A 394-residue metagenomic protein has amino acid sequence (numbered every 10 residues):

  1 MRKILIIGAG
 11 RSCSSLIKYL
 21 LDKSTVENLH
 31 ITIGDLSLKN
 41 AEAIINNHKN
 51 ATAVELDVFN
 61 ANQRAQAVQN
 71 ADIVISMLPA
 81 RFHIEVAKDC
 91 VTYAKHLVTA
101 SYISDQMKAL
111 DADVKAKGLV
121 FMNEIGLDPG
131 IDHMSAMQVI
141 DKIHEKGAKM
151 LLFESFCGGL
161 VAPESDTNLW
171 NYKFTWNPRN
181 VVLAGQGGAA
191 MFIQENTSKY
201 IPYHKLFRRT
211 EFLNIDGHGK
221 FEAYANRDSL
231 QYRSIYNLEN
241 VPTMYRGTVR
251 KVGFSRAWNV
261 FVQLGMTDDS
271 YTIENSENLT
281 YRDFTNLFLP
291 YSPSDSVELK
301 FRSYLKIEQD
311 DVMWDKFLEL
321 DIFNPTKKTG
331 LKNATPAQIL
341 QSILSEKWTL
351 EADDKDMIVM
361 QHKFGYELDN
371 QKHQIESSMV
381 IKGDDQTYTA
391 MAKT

Functional and structural regions predicted by a protein language model:
S12: Hydrophobic/small residue at the entry helix of a nucleotide-binding pocket
L36-K39, S104: Helix N-cap at the beta1-alpha1 junction of Rossmann-like dinucleotide-binding domains, i.e., the first residues
N47-N60: Rossmann-fold cofactor-recognition segment
V58-N70: Conserved Rossmann-fold cofactor-binding substructure of NAD(P)-dependent oxidoreductases
D72-M77, L97-T99: N-terminal Rossmann-like NAD(P) cofactor-binding module of classical short-chain dehydrogenase/reductase
D89-M107: ADP-ribose/adenylate-binding Rossmann-like module
S101-N123: Rossmann-fold NAD(P)-binding glycine/threonine-rich loop
E145-T394: C-terminal catalytic/substrate-binding lobe primarily of soluble NAD(P)-dependent oxidoreductases
